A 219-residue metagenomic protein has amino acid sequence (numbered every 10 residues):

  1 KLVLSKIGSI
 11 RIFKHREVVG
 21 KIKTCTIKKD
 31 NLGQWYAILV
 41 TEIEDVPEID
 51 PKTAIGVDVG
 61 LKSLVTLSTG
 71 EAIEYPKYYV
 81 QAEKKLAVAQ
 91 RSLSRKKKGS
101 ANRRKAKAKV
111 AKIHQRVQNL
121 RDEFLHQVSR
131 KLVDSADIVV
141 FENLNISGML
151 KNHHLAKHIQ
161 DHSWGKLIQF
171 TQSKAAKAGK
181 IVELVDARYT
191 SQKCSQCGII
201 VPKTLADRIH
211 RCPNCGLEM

Functional and structural regions predicted by a protein language model:
K1-L2: Hydrophobic alpha-helical hairpins/lids featuring a short glycine-rich hinge
K6, R16-M219: Positively charged, helix-rich recognition surfaces that bind polyanionic ligands
G8-R11: Charged, helix-rich terminal subdomains or tails
